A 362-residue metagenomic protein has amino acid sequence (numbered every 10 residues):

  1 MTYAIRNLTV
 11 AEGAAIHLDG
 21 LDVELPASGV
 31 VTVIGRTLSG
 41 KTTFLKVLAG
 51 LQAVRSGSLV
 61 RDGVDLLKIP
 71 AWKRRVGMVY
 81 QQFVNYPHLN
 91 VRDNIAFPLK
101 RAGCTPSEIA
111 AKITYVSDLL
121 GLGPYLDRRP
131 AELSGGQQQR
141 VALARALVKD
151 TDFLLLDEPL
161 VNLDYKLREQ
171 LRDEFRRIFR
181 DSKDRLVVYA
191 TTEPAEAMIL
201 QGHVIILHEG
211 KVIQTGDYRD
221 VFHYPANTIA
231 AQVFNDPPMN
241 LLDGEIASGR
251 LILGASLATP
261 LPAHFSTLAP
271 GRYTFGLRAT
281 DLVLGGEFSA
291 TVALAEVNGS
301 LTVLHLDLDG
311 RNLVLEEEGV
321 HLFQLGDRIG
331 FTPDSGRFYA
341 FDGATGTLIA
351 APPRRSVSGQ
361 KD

Functional and structural regions predicted by a protein language model:
M1-G20, A53, K68-P70, G103: A short, flexible loop at the N-terminus of ABC-type nucleotide-binding domains that lies
L21-T32, Y86: Pre-Walker A (P-loop) beta-loop-beta motif of ABC nucleotide-binding domains
I34-R36: The feature captures the beta-strand-to-loop junction immediately N-terminal to the Walker
T42-L45, V141: ABC ATPase nucleotide-binding domain helices that frame the ATP-binding cleft
A49: Helix-to-loop junction immediately C-terminal to a conserved catalytic motif
S56-D65: Conserved ABC transporter NBD signature motif
R75-G77, H88-A226: ABC ATPase nucleotide-binding domains
R250-D362: Non-catalytic connector elements of ABC transporters
